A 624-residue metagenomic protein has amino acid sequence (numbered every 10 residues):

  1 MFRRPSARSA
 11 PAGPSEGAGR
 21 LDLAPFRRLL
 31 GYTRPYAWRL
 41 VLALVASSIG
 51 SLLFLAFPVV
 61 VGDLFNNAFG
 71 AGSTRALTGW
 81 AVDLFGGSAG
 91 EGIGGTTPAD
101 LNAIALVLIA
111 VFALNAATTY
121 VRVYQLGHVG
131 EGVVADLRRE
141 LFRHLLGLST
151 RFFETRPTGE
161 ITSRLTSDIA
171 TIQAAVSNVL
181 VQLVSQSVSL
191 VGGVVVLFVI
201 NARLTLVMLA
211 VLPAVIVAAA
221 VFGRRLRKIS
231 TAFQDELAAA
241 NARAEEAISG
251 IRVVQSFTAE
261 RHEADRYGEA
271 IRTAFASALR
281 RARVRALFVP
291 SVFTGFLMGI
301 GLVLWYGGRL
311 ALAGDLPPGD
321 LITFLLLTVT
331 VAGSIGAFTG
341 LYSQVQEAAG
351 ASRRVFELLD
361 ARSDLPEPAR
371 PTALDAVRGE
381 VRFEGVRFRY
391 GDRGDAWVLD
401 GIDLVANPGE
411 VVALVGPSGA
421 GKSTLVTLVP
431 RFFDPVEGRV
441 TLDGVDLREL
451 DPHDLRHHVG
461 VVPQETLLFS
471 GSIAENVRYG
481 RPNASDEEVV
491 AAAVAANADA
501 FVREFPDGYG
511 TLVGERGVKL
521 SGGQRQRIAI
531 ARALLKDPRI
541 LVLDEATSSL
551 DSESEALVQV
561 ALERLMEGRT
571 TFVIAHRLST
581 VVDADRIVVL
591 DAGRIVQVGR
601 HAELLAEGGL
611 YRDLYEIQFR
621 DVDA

Functional and structural regions predicted by a protein language model:
R8-G19, F69-S73, E131, R139-S163 (+6 more regions): Short intracellular "coupling" helices and adjacent cytoplasmic loop segments at the cytosolic face of multi-pass
P14-D22, V45-A46, L53-F69, V107-T158 (+9 more regions): Juxtamembrane helix-loop junctions of ABC transporter transmembrane domains
D22-A37, I161: A short amphipathic helical element positioned immediately N-terminal to and/or at the very start of a transmembrane
L30, R34, T150-R151, S167-V176 (+9 more regions): An intracellular "coupling" helix at the cytosolic face of ABC transporter transmembrane type-1 domains
R39-L52, V181-A232, V303-L316, G333: Transmembrane helices of ABC transporter permease
L40-A117, F198-R203, G301, W305 (+1 more regions): Transmembrane helix-loop-helix hairpins at lipid-water interfaces of multipass membrane proteins, especially the type-1
V196-A210, R280, V284-R353, L358-L359: Helix-loop-helix
L374-A624: ABC-type nucleotide-binding domain
